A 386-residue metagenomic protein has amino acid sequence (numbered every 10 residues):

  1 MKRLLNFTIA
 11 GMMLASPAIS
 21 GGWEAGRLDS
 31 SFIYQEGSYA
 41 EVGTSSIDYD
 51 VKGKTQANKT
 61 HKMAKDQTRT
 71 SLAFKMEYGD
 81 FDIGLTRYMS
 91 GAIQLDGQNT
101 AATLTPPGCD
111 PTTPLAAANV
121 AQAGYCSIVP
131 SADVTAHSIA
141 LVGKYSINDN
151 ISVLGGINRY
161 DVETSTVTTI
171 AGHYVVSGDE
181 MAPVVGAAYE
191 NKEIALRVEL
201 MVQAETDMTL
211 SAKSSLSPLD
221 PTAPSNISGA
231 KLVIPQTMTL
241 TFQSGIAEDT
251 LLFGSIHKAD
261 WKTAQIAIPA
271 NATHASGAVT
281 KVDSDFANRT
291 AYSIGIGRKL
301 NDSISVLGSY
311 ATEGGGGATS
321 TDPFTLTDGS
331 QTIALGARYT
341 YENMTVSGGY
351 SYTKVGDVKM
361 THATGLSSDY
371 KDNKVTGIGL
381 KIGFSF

Functional and structural regions predicted by a protein language model:
K2-L104, D328: N-terminal, post-signal peptide beta-strand-biased segments of exported outer-membrane/organellar beta-barrel and other
G21-W23, G53-K59, E77-F386: Outer-membrane beta-barrel porins/channels
